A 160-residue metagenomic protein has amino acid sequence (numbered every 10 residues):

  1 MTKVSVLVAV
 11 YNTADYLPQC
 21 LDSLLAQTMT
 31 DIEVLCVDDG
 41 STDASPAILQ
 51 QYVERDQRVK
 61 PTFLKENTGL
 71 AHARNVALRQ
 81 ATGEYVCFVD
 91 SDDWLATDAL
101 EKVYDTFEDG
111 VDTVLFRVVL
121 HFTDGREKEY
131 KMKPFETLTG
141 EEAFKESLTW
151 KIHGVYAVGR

Functional and structural regions predicted by a protein language model:
M1-R160: Nucleotide-sugar donor-binding/catalytic module of glycosyltransferases that assemble extracellular/cell-envelope
